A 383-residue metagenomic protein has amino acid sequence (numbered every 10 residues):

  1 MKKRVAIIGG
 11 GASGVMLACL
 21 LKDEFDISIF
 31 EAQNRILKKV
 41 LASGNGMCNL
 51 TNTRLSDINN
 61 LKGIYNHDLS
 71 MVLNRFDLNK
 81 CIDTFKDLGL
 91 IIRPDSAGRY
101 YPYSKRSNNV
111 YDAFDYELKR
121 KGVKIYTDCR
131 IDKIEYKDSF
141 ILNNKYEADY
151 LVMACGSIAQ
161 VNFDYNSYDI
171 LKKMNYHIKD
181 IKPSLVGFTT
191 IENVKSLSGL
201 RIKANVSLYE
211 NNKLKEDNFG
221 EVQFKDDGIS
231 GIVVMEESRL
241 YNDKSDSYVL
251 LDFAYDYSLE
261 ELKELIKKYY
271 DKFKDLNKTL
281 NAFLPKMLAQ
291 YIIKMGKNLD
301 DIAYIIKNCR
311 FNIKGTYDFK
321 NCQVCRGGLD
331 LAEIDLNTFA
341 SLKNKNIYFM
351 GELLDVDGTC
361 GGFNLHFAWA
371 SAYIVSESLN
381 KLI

Functional and structural regions predicted by a protein language model:
A6-I8, F30, I131, Y146-Q160 (+3 more regions): Short hydrophobic core segments
I8, K22-N45: Glycine-rich FAD pyrophosphate-binding loop
N34-I36, L41-A42, L50-D57, H177-K182 (+1 more regions): An anion/pyrophosphate-binding glycine-rich loop and adjacent beta-alpha core in soluble alpha-beta enzymes
N45-P94: Glycine-rich active-site loop/strand segments that organize a redox cofactor
S70-D77, S96-D115, I158-F163, I191 (+1 more regions): Short beta-strand to alpha-helix junction loop
T127, K286-D357: A glycine-rich dinucleotide-binding beta-alpha-beta segment and adjacent secondary-structure elements that constitute
T127-S139: A conserved short coil-to-beta-strand element within the FAD-binding core of flavoproteins
I158-D169, M174, D355-L382: A conserved FAD-binding loop/helix module that cradles the flavin
